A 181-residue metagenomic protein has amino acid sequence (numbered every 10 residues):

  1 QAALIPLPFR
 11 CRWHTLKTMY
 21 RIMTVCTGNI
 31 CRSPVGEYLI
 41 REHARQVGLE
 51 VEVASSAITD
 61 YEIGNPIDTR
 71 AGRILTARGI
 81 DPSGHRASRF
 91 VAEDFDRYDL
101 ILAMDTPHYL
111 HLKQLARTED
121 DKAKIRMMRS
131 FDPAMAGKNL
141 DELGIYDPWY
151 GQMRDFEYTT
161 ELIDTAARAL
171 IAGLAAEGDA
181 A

Functional and structural regions predicted by a protein language model:
A2-A3: Acidic, Ala/Val/Gly-enriched low-complexity intrinsically disordered segments
H14-Y98, A172-A181: Conserved active-site segments centered on acidic
S33, D105-T106: Helix N-cap/beta->alpha junction signal
L100, T106-A181: Phosphate-binding/catalytic loops
